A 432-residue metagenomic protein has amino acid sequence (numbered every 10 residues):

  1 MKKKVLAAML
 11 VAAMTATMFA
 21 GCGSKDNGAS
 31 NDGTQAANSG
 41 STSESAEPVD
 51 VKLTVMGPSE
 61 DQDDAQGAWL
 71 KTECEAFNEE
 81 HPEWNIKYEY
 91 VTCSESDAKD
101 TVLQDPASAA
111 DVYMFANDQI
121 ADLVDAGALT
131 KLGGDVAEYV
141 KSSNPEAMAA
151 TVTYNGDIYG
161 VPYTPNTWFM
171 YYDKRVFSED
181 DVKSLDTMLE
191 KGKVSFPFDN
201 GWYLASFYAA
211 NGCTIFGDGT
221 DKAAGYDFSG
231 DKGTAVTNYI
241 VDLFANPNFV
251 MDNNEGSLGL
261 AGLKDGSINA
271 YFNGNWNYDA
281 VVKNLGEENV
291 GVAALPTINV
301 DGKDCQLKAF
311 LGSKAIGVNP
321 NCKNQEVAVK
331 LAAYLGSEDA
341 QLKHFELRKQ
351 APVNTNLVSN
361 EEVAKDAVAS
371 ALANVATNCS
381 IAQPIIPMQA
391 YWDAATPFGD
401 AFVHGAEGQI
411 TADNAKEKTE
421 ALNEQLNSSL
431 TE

Functional and structural regions predicted by a protein language model:
L6-M9, C22-Q119, G302, A421-E432: Conserved N-terminal structural module of periplasmic/extracytoplasmic solute-binding proteins
T17-G21: C-terminal motif of bacterial Sec signal peptides marking the signal peptidase cleavage site
V91-D100, M251-K264: Short helix-initiation/N-cap motifs at beta->coil->alpha
L103-Q104, S108-D111, Y139-Y172, K193-P197 (+2 more regions): A structural signal for short loop-to-beta-strand junctions that line the ligand-binding cleft of periplasmic/secreted
F115-F169, D180, G291-A294, D301 (+1 more regions): Hinge/lid segment of periplasmic solute-binding proteins
A223-N253: Glycine-centered hinge/linker elements that transmit conformational signals in sensory and ligand-binding systems
N284-R348: Extracytoplasmic/periplasmic substrate-recognition and gating elements
T355, N374-E432: Conserved C-terminal helix/tail region of periplasmic/extracytoplasmic solute-binding proteins
